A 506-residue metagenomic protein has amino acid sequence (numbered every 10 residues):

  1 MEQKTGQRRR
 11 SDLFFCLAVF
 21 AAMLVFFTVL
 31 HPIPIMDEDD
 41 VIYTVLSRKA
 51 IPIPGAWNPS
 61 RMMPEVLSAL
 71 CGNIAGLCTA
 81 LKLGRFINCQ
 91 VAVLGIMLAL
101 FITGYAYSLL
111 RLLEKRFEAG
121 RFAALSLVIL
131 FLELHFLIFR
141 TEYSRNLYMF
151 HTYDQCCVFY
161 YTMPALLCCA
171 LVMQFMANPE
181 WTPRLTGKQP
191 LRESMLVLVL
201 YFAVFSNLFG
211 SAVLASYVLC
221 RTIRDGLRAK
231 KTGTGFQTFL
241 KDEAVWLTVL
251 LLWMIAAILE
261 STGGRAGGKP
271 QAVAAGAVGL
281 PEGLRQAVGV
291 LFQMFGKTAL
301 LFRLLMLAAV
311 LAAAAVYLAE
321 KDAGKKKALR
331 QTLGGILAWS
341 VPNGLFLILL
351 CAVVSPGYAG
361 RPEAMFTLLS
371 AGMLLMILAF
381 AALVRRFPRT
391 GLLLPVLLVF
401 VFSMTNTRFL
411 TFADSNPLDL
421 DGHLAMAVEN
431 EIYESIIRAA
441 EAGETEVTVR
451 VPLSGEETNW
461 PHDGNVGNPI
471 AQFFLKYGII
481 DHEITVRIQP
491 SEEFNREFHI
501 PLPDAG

Functional and structural regions predicted by a protein language model:
E2-V66, A75, T79-L127, P388-G506: Intrinsically disordered, polar/acidic, low-complexity terminal segments
K4-R8, L109-A124, P179-Q189, G226-K241 (+2 more regions): Membrane-interface helix-boundary motifs at transmembrane edges
R10-F27, S126-E133, M195-L198, V245-W253 (+1 more regions): Alpha-helical transmembrane segments
V25-I96, L208-E363: Transmembrane catalytic cores of multi-pass membrane glycosyltransferases and polysaccharide-assembly enzymes
F101-L113, L167-E180, A215-R224, V310-A314 (+1 more regions): Transmembrane alpha-helical segments
A123-N178, I348-A379: Membrane-interface micro-motifs in multi-pass membrane enzymes
K188-E193, L250-L251, G324, A328-S340 (+1 more regions): Signature aromatic-anchored transmembrane alpha helix within multi-pass, membrane-resident enzymes that catalyze glycan
P190-Y217: Membrane-interface alpha helices of multi-pass inner-membrane proteins
